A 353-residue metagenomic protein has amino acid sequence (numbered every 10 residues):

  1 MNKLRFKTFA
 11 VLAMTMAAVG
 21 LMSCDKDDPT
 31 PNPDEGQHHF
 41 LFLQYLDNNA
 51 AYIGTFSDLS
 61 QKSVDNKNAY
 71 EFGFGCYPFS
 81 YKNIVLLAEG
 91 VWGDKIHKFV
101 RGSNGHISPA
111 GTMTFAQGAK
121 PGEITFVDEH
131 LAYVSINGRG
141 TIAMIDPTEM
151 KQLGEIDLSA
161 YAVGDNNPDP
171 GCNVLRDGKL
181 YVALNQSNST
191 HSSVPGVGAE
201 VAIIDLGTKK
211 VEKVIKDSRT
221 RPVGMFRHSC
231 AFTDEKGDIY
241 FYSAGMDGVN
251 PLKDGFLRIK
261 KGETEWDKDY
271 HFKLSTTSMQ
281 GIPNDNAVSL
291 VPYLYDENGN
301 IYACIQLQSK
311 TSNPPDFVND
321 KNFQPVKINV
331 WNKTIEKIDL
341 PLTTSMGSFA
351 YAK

Functional and structural regions predicted by a protein language model:
M1-T8, M14-L43: Bacterial Sec-dependent N-terminal signal peptides
K26-A116, K120-E129, Y133-K151, G178 (+1 more regions): Acidic/polar, low-complexity intrinsically disordered N-terminal segments immediately downstream of a Sec signal
E71-K82, Q117-T125, D165-N173, P222-A231 (+2 more regions): Repeated scaffold domains used in trafficking and secretory/extracellular systems, primarily beta-propellers
F99-G105, I145-M150, L206-K209, I259-K268 (+1 more regions): Short loop/turn segments immediately following beta-strands, especially the blade-tip and inter-blade linker loops
G111-A116, I156-N166, V211-F226, W266-A287 (+1 more regions): Surface-exposed loop and turn segments in beta-propeller and other repeat-based domains that flank or scaffold
V182-G198, F241-K253, A303-D320: Short, conserved, GDST-rich strand-edge loop motifs in beta-rich repeat architectures
P195-K209, K253-T264, V318-W331: Beta-propeller blade signature
D285-K353: Loop/turn-rich, solvent-exposed surfaces of beta-rich toroidal or solenoidal domains
